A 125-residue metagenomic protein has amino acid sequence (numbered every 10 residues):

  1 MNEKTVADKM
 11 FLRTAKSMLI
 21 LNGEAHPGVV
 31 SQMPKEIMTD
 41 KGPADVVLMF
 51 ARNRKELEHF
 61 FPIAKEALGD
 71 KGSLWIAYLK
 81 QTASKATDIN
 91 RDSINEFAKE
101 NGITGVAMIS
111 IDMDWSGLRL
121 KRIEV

Functional and structural regions predicted by a protein language model:
M1-G28: N-terminal, charge-rich interaction modules
N22, A83, M113: Positions that flank functional sites
A25-V30, S84-A86: Short, charged/polar "capping" segments at the starts of alpha-helices and the immediately preceding loops
K35-A44: Short acidic low-complexity segments
V47-L57: Short, glycine-rich nucleotide/cofactor-binding loops
E58-D92, F97: Mid-chain, well-packed structural core segment of small domains
G102-V125: Class I S-adenosyl-L-methionine
